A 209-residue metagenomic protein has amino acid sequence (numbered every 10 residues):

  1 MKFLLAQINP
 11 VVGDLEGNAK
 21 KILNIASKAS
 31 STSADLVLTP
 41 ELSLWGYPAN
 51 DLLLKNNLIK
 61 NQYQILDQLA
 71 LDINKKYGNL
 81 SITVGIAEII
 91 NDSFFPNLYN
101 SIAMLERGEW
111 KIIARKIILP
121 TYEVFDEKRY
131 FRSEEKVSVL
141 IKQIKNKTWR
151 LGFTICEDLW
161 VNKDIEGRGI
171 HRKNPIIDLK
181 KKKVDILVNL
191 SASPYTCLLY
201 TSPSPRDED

Functional and structural regions predicted by a protein language model:
F3-Y63: N-terminal cofactor/phosphate-binding cores enriched in small/glycine residues, especially glycine-rich loops such as
V12-G13, W45-Y47, I90-D92, P120-T121 (+2 more regions): Flexible loop/turn segments at secondary-structure boundaries
L23-T39, K128-L199: Active-site beta-loop-alpha substructure in enzyme catalytic cores, prototypically the cysteine-centered nucleophile
P48-N50, L69, T83, K111 (+3 more regions): Membrane-embedded alpha-helical bundles of multi-pass enzymes that act on lipidic or dolichyl-linked glycan substrates
L52-N56, Y99-S101, H171, Y195 (+1 more regions): Short secondary-structure boundary/capping segments
L58-C156, S202: Catalytic-core segment of enzymes that process non-peptidic bonds
Y200-D209: Single conserved hydrophobic/aromatic residue that forms the stacking wall/gate of nucleotide- or nucleobase-binding
